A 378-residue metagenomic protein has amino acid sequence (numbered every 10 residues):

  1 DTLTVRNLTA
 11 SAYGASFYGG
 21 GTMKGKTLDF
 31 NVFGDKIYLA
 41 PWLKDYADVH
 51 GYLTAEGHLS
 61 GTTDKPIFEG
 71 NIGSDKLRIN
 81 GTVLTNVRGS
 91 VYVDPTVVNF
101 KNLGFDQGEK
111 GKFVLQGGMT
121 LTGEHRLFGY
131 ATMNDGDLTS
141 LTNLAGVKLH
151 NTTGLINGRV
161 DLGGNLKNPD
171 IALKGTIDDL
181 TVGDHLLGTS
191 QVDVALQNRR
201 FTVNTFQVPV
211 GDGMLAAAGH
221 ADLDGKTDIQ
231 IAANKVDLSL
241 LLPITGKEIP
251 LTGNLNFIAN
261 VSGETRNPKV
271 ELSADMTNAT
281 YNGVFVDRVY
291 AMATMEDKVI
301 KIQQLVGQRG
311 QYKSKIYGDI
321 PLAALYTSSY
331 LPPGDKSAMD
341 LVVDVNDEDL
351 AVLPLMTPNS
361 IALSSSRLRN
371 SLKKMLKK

Functional and structural regions predicted by a protein language model:
D1-N260, R266-S365, K373-K378: Interface amphipathic segments
N370: Acidic, contiguous internal or C-terminal segments within carbohydrate-active enzymes that form a structured patch used
